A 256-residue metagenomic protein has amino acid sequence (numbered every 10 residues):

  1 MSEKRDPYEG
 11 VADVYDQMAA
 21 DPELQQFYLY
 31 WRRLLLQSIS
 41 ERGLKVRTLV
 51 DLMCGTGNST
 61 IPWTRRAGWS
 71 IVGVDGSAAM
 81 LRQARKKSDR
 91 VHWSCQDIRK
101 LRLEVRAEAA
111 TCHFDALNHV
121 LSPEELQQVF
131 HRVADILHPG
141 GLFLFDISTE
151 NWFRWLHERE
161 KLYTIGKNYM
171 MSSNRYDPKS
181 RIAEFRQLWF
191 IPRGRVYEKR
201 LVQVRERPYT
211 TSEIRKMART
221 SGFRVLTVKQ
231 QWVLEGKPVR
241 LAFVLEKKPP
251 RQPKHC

Functional and structural regions predicted by a protein language model:
M1-L44: Conserved class I S-adenosyl-L-methionine
V50, G57-K100: Class I SAM-dependent methyltransferase SAM/SAH-binding core
R102-A109: A short acidic, Gly/Pro-enriched loop at the edge of an enzyme's catalytic core that lines a small-molecule cofactor
H113-D115: Residues lining the SAM
N118-V120: A short His-aromatic
Q127-P139: A short glycine-rich, Lys/Arg-flanked "PGG" loop and its adjoining helix->strand segment in the class I
L144-K216: SAM-dependent methyltransferase
T211-C256: C-terminal lobe and adjacent flexible extensions of AdoMet/dcAdoMet transferase-like proteins
